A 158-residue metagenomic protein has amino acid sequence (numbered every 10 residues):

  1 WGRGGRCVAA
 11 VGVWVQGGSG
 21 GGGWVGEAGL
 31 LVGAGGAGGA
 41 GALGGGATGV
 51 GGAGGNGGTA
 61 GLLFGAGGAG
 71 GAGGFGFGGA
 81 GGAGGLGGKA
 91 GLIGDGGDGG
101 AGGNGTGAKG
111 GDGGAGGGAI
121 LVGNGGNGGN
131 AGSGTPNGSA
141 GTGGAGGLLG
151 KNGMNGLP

Functional and structural regions predicted by a protein language model:
W1-P158: Long, compositionally biased tandem-repeat segments
